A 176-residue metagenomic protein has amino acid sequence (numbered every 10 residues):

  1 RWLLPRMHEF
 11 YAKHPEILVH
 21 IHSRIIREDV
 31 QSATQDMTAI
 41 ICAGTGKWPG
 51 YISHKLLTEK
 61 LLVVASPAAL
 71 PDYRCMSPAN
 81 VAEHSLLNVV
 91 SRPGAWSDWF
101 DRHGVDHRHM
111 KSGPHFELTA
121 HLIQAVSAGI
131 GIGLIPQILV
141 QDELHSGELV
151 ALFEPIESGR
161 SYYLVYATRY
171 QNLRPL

Functional and structural regions predicted by a protein language model:
R1, L86-L87, L164: Short hydrophobic beta-strand segments
R1-W48: Central regulatory/effector-binding core of bacterial HTH transcription factors
W2, Y73, R174: Residues that form or flank phosphate/diphosphate-binding pockets in enzymes that use nucleotide phosphates
H22-R24, C42-G44, S66, S91 (+1 more regions): Generic beta-structure capping elements
V30-T34, G46-I130, I135, L139-G159: C-terminal regulatory
P155-L176: A late-sequence structural motif
